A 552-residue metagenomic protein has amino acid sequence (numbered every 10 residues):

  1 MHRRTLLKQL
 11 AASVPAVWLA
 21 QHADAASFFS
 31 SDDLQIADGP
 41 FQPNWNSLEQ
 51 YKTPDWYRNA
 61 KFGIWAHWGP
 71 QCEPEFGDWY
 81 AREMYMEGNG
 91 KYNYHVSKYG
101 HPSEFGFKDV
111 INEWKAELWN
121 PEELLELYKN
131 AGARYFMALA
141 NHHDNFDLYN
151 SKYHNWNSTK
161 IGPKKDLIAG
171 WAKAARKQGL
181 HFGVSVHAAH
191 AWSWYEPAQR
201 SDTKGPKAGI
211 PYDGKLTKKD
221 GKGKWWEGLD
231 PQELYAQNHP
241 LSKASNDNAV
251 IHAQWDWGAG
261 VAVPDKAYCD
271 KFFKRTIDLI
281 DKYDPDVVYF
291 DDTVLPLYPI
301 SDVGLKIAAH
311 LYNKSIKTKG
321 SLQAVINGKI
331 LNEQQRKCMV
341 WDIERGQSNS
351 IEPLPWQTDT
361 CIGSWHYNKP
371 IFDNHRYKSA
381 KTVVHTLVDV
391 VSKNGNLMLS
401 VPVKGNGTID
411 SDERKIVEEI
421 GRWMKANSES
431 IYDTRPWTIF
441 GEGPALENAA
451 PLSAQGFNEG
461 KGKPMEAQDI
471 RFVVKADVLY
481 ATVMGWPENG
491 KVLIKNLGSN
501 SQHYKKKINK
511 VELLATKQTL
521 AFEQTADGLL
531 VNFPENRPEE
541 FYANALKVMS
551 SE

Functional and structural regions predicted by a protein language model:
T5-A26: N-terminal export signals
A26-E552: Mature catalytic domains of secreted/periplasmic carbohydrate-active enzymes
